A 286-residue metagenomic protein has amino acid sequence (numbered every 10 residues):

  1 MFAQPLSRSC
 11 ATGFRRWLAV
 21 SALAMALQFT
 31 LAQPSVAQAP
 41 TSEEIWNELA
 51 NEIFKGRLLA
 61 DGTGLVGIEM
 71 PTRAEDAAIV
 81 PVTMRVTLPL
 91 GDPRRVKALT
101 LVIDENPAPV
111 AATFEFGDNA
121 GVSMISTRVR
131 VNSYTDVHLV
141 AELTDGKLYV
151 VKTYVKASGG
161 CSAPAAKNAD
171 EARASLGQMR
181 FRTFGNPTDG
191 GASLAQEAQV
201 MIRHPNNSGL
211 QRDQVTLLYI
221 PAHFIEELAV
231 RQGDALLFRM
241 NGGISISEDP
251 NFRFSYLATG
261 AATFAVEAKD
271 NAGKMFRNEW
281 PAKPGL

Functional and structural regions predicted by a protein language model:
M1-G13: N-terminal secretory signal peptides that target proteins for export/translocation
A19-L31: Hydrophobic helical h-region of N-terminal Sec-dependent signal peptides in bacterial secretory/periplasmic proteins
T41-E43, G159-F181, G285-L286: Low-complexity, Pro/Ser/Thr- and charge-rich linker/hinge segments at domain boundaries
A50-A77, E171-A192: N-terminal edge beta-strand
E69, P81-L90, E197-P205, D213-L218: Short edge beta-strand/loop segments characteristic of extracellular beta-sandwich folds
G117-I125, I244-R253: Aromatic sugar-binding surface patches on proteins that engage polysaccharides or sugar-phosphate polymers
R128-Y134, S255-A261: Surface-exposed, short loops/turns at beta-strand junctions within beta-sandwich domains
L143-V150, K269-N278: Short acidic/polar inter-strand loop motif in beta-rich domains
